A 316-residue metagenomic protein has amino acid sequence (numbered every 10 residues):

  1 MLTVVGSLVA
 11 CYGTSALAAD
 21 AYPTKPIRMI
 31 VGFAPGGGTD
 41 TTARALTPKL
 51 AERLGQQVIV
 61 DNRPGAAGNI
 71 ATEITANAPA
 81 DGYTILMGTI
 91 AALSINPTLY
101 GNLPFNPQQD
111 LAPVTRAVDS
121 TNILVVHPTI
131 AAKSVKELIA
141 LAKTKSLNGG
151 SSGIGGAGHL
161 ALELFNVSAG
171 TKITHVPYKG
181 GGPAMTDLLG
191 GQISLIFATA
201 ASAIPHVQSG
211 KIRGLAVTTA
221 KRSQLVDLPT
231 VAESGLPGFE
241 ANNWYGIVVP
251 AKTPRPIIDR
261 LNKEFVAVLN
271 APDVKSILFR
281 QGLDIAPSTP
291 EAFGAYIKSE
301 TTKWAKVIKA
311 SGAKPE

Functional and structural regions predicted by a protein language model:
L2-Y12: Bacterial N-terminal signal peptides
A10-S15, V226: N-terminal signal peptide c-region/cleavage motif recognized by signal peptidases
L17-Q109, K145-N148, I154, G170-T199 (+4 more regions): N-terminal (or domain-start) structured segment
T24-P26, S168, Q208, E233 (+1 more regions): An extracytoplasmic/periplasmic, membrane-proximal ligand-sensing/linker region
N77-Y83, I90, T98-P183, V231 (+1 more regions): Hinge/capping helix and adjacent helix->loop/strand transition within the periplasmic-binding protein
L93-N102, H159, L164-S168, L195-L228: A ligand-binding cleft/hinge motif common to bilobed small-molecule-binding domains
A203-N270, S299-T302: C-terminal lobe and pocket-closing loops of periplasmic/extracytoplasmic Venus-flytrap solute-binding proteins
